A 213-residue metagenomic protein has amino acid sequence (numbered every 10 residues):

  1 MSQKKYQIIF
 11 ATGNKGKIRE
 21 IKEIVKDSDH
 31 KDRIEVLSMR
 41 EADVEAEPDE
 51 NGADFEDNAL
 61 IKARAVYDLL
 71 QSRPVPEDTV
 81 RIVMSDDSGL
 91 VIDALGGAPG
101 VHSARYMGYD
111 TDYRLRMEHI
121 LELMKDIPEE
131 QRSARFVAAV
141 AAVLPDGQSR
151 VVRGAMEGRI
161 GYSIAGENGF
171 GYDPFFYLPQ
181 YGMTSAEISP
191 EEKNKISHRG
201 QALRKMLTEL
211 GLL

Functional and structural regions predicted by a protein language model:
S2-I9, K15-L213: Anionic-ligand binding patches
